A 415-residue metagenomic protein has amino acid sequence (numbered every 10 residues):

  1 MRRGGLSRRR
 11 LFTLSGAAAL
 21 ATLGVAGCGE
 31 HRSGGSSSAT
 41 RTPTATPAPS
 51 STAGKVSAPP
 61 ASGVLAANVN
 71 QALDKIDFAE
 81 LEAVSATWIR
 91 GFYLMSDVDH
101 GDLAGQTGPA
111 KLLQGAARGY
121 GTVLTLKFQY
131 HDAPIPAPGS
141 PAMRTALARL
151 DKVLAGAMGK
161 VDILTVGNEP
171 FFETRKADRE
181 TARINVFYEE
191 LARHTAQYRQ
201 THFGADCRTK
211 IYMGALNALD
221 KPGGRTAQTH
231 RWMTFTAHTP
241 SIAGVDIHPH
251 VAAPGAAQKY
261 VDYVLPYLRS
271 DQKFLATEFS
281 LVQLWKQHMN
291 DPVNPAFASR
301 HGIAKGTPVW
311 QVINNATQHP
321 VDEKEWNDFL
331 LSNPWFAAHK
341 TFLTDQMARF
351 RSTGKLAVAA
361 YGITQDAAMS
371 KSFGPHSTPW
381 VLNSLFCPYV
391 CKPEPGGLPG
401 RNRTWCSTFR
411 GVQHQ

Functional and structural regions predicted by a protein language model:
M1-L6, R10, L14-A26: N-terminal secretory signal peptides
L23-P43: C-terminal region of N-terminal signal peptides and the immediate post-cleavage residues of exported proteins
P49-F92: Boundary/entry segment of secreted carbohydrate-active catalytic domains
L65-A67, I89-G91, T122-L126, L164-V166 (+4 more regions): Hydrophobic faces of well-ordered beta-strands that scaffold small-molecule active sites in alpha/beta enzyme cores
L65-D77, F92-G108, Y130-R144, F172-T174 (+4 more regions): Acidic-and-aromatic substrate-binding clefts and catalytic sites of carbohydrate-active enzymes
P134-I242, V251-Y263, K371-F373: Active-site cleft segment of glycoside hydrolase catalytic domains centered on the general acid/base Glu
H250-E325: Glycoside hydrolase catalytic-domain groove-lining segments
N294-Q415: Substrate-binding cleft of secreted/luminal carbohydrate-active enzymes
